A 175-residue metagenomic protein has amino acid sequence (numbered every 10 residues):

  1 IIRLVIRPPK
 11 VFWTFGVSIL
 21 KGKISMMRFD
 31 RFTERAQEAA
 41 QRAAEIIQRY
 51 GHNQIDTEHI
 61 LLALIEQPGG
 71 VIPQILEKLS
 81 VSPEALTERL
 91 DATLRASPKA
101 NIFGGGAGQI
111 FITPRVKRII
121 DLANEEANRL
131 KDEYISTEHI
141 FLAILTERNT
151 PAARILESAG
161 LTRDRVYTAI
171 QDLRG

Functional and structural regions predicted by a protein language model:
I1-I2, M26: Accessible peptide chain termini
I2-V11: Extreme N-terminal basic, low-complexity initiation segments that serve as generic localization/processing leaders
F12-G175: Histone-fold recognition with a strong bias for associated Lys/Arg-rich disordered tails
